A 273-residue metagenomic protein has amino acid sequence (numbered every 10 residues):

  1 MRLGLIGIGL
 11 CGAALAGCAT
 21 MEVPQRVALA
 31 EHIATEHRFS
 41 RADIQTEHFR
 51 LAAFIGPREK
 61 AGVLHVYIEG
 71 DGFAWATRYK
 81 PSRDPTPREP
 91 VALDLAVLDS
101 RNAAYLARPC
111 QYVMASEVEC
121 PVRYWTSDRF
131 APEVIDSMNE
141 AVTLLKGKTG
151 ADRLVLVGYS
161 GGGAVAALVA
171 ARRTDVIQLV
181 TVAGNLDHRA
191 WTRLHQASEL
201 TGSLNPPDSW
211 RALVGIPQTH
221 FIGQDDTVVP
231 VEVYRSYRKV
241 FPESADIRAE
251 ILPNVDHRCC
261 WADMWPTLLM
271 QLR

Functional and structural regions predicted by a protein language model:
V27-R58: N-terminal cap/lid segment of alpha/beta-hydrolase-fold proteins
E47-R50, G56-A107, Q111-M114: Short, surface-exposed "cap/lid" segments of acyl-processing enzymes
E119-K148: Alpha/beta-hydrolase active-site loop
V157-G162, A166: Gly/Ala-rich beta-loop-alpha elbow adjacent to hydrolase catalytic centers
G184-N185, R189-S244, R248-P253: The feature captures the conserved acid-bearing segment of alpha/beta-hydrolase catalytic domains
K239-R273: C-terminal catalytic histidine-bearing segment of alpha/beta-hydrolase fold enzymes
